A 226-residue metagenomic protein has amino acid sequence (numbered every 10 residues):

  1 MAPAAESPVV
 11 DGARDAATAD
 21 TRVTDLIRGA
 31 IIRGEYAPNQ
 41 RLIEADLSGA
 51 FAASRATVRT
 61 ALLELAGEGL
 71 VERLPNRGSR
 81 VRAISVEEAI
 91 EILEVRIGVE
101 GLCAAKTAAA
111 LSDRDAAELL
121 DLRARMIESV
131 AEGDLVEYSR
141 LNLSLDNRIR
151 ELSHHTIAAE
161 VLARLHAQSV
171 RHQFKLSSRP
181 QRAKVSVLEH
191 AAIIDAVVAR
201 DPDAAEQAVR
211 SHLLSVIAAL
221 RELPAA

Functional and structural regions predicted by a protein language model:
M1-A109, R114, I217-A226: Short linear motifs at protein or domain termini
A2, I27, A50, Q181-A226: C-terminal regulatory/effector modules of DNA-binding transcriptional regulators
T18, A116-A117, A183-K184: Short helix-capping and inter-helix turn/linker motifs at the boundaries of alpha-helical repeat units
Q40, R73, N142, V185-V187: Short, flexible turn/loop "capping" segments at secondary-structure junctions
S85-V86, H172-L176: Short alpha-helical transmembrane interface motifs in multi-pass membrane proteins
I92, R96, D113-F174, L188-D195 (+1 more regions): Conserved amphipathic alpha-helical segments that form helical-bundle/coiled-coil interaction surfaces
T107, S153, L176-S177, P224: Helix-loop junctions at the membrane-solvent interface of multi-pass transporters, primarily the C-terminal
